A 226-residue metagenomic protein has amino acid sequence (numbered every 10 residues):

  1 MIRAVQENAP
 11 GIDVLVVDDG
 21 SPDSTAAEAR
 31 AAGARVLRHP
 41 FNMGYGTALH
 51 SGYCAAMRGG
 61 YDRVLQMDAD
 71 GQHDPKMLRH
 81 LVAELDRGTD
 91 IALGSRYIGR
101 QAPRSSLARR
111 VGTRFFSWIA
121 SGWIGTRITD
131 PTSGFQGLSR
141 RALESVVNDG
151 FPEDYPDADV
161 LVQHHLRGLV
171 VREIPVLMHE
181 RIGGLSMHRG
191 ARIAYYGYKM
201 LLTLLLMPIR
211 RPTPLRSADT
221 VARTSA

Functional and structural regions predicted by a protein language model:
M1-E7: Short, well-formed alpha-helical segments that are part of the catalytic scaffolds of diverse glycosyltransferases
V5, D13-V17: Hydrophobic targeting segments
D13-V14, V64, I91, V160 (+1 more regions): Hydrophobic/aromatic residues located in beta-strands of well-ordered beta-sheets within soluble catalytic
D18-A26, G71: A conserved acidic beta->alpha catalytic loop
A29, L85, Q163-H165: Hydrophobic residues within well-ordered alpha-helices
R35-R58, L65, D74-D154, R181-L202 (+1 more regions): Acceptor/aglycone-binding surface of glycosyltransferases and processive sugar-polymer synthases
T126-R127, N148-P152, L161-H179: Catalytic donor-sugar/metal-binding loop of nucleotide-sugar-dependent glycosyltransferases
